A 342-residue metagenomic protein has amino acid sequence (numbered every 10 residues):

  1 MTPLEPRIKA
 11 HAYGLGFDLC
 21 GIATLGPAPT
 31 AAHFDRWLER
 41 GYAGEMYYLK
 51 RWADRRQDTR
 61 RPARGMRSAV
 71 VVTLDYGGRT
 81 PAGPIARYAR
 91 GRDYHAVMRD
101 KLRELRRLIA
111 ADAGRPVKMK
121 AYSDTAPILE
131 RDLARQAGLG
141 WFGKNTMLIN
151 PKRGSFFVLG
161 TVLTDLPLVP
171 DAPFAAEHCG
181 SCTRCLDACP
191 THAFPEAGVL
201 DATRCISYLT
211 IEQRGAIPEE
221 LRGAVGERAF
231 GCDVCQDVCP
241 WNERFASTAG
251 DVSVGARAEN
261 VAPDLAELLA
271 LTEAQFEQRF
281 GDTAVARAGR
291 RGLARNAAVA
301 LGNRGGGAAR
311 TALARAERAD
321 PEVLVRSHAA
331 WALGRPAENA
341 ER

Functional and structural regions predicted by a protein language model:
M1-H178, G226: Auxiliary alpha/beta "docking" domains used to position bulky ligands
F17, R184-Y208, R228-V252, A312: Iron-sulfur cluster-binding cysteine motifs and their immediate structural context in ferredoxin-like electron-transfer
I149-F174, A202-L221, T272-E277: Short, charged low-complexity linear segments at domain edges
Y208-G226, D237-L271: A beta-strand-loop signature enriched in Asp, Gly, Thr, and Trp that corresponds to the sialidase/neuraminidase Asp-box
R257-R291, A298: Alpha-helical adaptor scaffolds
Q275-R279, G306-R318, E338-R342: Amphipathic alpha-helical scaffolding segments comprising HEAT/armadillo-like alpha-solenoid repeats
R287-G292, G307, P321-L324: Alpha-helix N-cap/helix-start positions at coil->helix boundaries
A294-G306, R326-E338: Structural detector for internal amphipathic alpha-helices that build alpha-solenoid repeat scaffolds
